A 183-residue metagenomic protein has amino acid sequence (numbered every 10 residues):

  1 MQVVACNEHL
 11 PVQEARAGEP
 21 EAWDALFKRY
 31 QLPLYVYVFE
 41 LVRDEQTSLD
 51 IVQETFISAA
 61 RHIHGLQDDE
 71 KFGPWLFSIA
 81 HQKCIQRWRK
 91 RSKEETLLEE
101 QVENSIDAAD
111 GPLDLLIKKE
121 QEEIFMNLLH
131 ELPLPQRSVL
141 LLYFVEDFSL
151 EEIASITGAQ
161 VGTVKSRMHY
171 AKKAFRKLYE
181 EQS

Functional and structural regions predicted by a protein language model:
M1-P33, L113, H130, E151-E152 (+2 more regions): N-terminal module of bacterial RNA polymerase sigma factors
Q2, R16-A25, Y35-E54, Q67 (+2 more regions): Short, charged helix-capping/linker segments at alpha-helix termini
V4-E8, E94-K118, E122, S149: Internal acidic/polar
R16-A17, Q53-K71, K90-S92: Sigma70-family region 2
V36, D50-I57, E70-Q82: Structural recognition of an alpha-helix C-terminal capping motif at a helix-to-coil junction
V38, R89, R137, K172-S183: Short, Lys/Arg-enriched C-terminal cap helix and immediately downstream tail that follows
T47, E123, N127-S138, L142 (+2 more regions): Helix-turn-helix DNA-binding module
H64-Q67, S78-L98, K118, Y170: Arg/Lys-rich amphipathic alpha helix in sigma70-family domain 2
